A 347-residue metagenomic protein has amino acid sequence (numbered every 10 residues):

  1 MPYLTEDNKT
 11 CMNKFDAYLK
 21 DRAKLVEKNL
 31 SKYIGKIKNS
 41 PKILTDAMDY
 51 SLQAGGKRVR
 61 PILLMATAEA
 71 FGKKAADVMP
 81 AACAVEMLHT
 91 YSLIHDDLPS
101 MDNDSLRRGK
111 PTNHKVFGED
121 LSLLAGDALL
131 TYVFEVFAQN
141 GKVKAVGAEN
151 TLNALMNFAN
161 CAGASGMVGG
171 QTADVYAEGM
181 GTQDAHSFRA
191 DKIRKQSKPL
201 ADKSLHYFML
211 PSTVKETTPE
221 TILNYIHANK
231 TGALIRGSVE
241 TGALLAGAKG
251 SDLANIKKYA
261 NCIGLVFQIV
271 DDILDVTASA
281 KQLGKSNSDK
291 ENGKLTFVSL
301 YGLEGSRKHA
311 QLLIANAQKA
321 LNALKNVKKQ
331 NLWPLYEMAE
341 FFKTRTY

Functional and structural regions predicted by a protein language model:
P2-T5: Eukaryotic N-terminal low-complexity, Ser/Thr- and Lys/Arg-rich leader segments that predominantly function as
D7-K9, K14, D21-K28, I34 (+5 more regions): Mg2+-dependent prenyl diphosphate-binding active-site environment of isoprenoid biosynthetic enzymes
K325: Short conserved AdoMet
T346-Y347: Short cytosolic juxtamembrane segments of multi-pass membrane proteins
